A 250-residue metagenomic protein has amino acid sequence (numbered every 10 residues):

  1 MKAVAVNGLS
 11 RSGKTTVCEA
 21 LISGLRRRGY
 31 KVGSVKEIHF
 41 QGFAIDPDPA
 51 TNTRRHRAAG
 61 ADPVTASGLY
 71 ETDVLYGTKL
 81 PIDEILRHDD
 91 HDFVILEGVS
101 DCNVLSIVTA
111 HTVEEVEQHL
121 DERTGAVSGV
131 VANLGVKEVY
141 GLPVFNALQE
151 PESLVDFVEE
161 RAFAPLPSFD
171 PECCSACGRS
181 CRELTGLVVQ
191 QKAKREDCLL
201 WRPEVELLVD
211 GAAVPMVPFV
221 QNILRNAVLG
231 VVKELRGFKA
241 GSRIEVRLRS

Functional and structural regions predicted by a protein language model:
M1-Q41, F169-E172: Walker A (P-loop) phosphate-binding motif
A20-G77: N-terminal phosphate/diphosphate-binding loop that engages ATP/GTP or pyrophosphate donors across diverse enzyme folds
Y30, A61, D89-D92, G241: Short, high-confidence coil segments that cap the C-terminus of an alpha-helix and link into the following beta-strand
L75-C102: Phosphate-binding/switch loop-helix module in NTP-utilizing enzymes
D92-F169: Phosphate/Mg2+-binding loops and adjacent switch elements in nucleotide/diphosphate-handling enzyme cores
D170-G186, D197-L200: Local cysteine-cluster metal-coordination motifs and their immediate loop/turn environment, predominantly Fe-S cluster
G211-K233: Short, hydrophobic/π-rich interface segment
